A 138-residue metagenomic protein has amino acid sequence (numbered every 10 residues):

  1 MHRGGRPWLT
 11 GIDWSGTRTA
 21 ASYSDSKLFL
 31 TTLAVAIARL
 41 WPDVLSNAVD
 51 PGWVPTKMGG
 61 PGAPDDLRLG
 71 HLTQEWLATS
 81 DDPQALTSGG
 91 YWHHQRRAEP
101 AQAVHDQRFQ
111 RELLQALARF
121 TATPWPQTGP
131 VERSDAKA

Functional and structural regions predicted by a protein language model:
M1, V54, Q95-A98, K137: Short, internal active-site loops enriched in acidic
M1-D43, D50-A63: Catalytic loop of short-chain dehydrogenase/reductase
W8, P126-A138: Actinobacteria-biased recognition of intrinsically disordered, low-complexity terminal regions
W14, F29, G59, D82 (+2 more regions): A generic structural signal for solvent-exposed, polar alpha-helical segments
A48, P64-Q115, R119-W125, E132: C-terminal helical subdomain
